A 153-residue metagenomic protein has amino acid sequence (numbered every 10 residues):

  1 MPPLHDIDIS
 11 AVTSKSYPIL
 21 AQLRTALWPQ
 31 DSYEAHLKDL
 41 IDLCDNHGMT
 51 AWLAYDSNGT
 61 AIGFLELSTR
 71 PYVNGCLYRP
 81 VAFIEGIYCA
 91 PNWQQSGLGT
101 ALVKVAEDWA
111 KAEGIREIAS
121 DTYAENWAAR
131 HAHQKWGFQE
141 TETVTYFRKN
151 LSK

Functional and structural regions predicted by a protein language model:
L4-L20: A short beta-loop-alpha structural element at the N-terminal edge of CoA-dependent acyl/N-acetyltransferase catalytic
A21-A35, G75: Helix-loop element at the rim of GNAT/NAT acetyltransferase active sites that forms part of the acceptor-substrate
D31-D56: Active-site rim helix/loop that mediates acceptor-substrate recognition in acyltransferases
L53, T60-T69, F83, Y88: Conserved beta-strand in the GNAT
P71-I84, Q94, T141-E142: A conserved beta-turn-beta hairpin within the catalytic core of GNAT-like acetyltransferases that forms part
C89, Q95-D108, H131, K135: Conserved acetyl-CoA-binding loop-helix of GNAT-fold acetyltransferases
T100, A112, A124-T143: Conserved active-site alpha-helix within GNAT-family acetyltransferase domains
V103, A110-T122: Conserved GNAT acetyl-CoA-binding A-motif
